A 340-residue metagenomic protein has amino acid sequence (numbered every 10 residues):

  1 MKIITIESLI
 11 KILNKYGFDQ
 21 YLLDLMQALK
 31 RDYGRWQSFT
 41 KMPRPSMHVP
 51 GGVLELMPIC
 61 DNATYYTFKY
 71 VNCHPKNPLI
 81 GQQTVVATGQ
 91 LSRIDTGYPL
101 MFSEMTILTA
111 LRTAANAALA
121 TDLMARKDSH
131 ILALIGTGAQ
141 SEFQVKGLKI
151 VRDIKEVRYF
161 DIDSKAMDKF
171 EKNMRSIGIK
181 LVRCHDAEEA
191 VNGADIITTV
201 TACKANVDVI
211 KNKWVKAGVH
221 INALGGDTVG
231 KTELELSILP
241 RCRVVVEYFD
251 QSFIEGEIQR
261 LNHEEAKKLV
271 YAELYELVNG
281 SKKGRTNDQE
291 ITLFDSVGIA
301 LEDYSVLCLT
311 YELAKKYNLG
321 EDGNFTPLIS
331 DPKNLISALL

Functional and structural regions predicted by a protein language model:
M1-A110, A118, A125-D128, L301-Y304 (+2 more regions): N-terminal ligand-binding/catalytic initiation module
I10-K15, V229-L340: Adenosine-phosphate binding glycine-rich loop
A125-I131, D153, K216-A217: Short helix-loop-beta connector
T137-G138: Glycine-rich Rossmann-fold phosphate-binding loop(s) that bind the pyrophosphate of adenine dinucleotide cofactors
V151-R175: NAD(P)-binding Rossmann-fold cofactor-contacting core
I179-A194, V209-I210: Short acidic low-complexity segments
T201-C203, G225-G226: Short glycine-/small-residue-rich Rossmann-like dinucleotide-binding loops
K204-H220, L234-L236: Rossmann-fold NAD(P) dinucleotide-binding segment
